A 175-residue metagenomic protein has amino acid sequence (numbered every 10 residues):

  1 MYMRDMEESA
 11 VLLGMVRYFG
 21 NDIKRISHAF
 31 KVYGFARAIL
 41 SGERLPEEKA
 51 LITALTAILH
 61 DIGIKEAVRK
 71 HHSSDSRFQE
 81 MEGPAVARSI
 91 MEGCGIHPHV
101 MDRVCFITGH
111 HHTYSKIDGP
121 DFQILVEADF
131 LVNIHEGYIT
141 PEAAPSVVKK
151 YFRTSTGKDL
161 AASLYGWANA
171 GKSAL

Functional and structural regions predicted by a protein language model:
Y2-M3, R17-P46, L59, I96 (+1 more regions): Divalent metal-dependent phosphate-bond-processing catalytic cores, especially two-metal-ion Mg2+/Mn2+ enzymes that act
E7-K31, G63-S73: Active-site flanking loop/helix segments enriched in acidic
R25-H28, Q79, V104: Amphipathic alpha-helix face/heptad-repeat signature
V32-F35, R77-G93: An active-site-proximal "capping" alpha-helix that borders the catalytic cofactor pocket
S41, I64-V68, R88-E92, I96 (+1 more regions): Short helix-capping and hinge/turn segments at secondary-structure transitions, especially at repeat and domain
E47-K49, V100: Membrane-helix interface segments
A50-H72, G83, C105-H112, D129: His-Asp-centered metal-binding catalytic motifs of divalent-metal-dependent phosphohydrolases/nucleases
